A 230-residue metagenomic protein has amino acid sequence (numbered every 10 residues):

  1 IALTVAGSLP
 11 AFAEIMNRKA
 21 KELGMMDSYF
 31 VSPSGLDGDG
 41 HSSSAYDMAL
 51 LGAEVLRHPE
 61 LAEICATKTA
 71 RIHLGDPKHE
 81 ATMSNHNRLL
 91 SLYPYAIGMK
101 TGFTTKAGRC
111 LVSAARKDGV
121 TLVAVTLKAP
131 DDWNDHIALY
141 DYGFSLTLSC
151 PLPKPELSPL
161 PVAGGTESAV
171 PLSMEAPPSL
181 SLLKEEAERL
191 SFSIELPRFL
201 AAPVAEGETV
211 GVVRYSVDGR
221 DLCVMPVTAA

Functional and structural regions predicted by a protein language model:
I1-A2, M16, A20, G52 (+1 more regions): Short alpha-helical scaffolding segments that buttress acidic/His motifs in well-ordered protein cores
I1-L3, Y29-V31: Substrate-binding clefts and substrate-entry loops adjacent to catalytic sites of polymer-processing enzymes acting on
A2-A6, P10: Peptidoglycan glycan-strand catalytic modules in the bacterial/periplasmic cell-wall system
T4-V5, S34-D39: Conserved short loop/turn motifs at secondary-structure junctions
P10-Y29: Short, charged, amphipathic alpha-helices and their helix-cap/turn boundaries
M25-Y29, D37-A230: Domain-terminus/edge residues, biased toward the C-terminal soluble/receptor-binding domains of extracytoplasmic
